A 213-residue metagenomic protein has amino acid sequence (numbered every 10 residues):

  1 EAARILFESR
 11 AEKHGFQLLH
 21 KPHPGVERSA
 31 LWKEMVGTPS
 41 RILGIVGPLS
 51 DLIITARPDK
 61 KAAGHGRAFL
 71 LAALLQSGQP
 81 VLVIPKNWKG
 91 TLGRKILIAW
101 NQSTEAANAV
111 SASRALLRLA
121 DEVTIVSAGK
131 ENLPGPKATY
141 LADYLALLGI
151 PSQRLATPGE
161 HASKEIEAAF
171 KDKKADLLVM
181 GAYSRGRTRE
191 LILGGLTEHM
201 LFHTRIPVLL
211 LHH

Functional and structural regions predicted by a protein language model:
E1-A2: A short acidic, glycine-rich active-site loop that binds or catalyzes chemistry on phosphate/adenosine moieties
S9-I53, L147-L178, A182-L191, I206: Structural beta-alpha unit
K33, G37, A99-W100, G135 (+4 more regions): Alpha-helix boundary/capping detector
S40-K89, F170-H213: Gly/Ser-rich helix-loop-strand patches that form or flank binding pockets for ribonucleotide-derived cofactors
A63-Q79, P85-I150: Short acidic/Ser/Thr-enriched loop-to-helix initiation segments
R114, A142, A146, E167 (+2 more regions): Generic hydrophobic alpha-helical scaffold/packing signal
